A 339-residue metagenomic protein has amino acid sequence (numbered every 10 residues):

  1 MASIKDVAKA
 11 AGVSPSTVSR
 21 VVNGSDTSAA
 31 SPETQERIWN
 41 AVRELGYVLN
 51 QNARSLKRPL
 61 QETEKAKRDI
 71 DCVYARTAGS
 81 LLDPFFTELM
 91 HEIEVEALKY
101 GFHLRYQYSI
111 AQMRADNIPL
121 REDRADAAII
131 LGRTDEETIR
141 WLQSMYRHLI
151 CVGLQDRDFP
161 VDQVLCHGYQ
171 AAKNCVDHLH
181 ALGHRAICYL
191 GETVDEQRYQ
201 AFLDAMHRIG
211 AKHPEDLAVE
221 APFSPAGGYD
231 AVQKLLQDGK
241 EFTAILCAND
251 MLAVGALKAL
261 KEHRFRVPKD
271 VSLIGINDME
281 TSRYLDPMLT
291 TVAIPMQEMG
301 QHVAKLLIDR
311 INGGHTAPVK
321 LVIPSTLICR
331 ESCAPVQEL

Functional and structural regions predicted by a protein language model:
M1-L60: N-terminal helix-turn-helix DNA-binding module of bacterial transcription factors
R37, P84-K99, A171-N174, T193-K212 (+4 more regions): Short, solvent-exposed amphipathic alpha-helices that sit in or adjacent to ligand/effector-binding or catalytic
Q61-D177, A181, L235-Q237, E241: Alpha-helical recognition/docking segments in bacterial nutrient-uptake and carbohydrate-utilization systems
A97-Y108, A186-Y189, L203-Y229: Short beta-strand elements in bilobed, periplasmic/extracellular small-molecule ligand-binding domains
E122-L131, A186-G191, A218, G239-L252 (+1 more regions): Periplasmic-binding protein-like
D162-Y189, P225-K234, I294-N312: Hydrophobic alpha-helical segments within soluble ligand-binding/sensing domains
K173-G210, D216, V319-S332: An alpha-beta-alpha
Q237-L339: Flexible loop/turn connectors
